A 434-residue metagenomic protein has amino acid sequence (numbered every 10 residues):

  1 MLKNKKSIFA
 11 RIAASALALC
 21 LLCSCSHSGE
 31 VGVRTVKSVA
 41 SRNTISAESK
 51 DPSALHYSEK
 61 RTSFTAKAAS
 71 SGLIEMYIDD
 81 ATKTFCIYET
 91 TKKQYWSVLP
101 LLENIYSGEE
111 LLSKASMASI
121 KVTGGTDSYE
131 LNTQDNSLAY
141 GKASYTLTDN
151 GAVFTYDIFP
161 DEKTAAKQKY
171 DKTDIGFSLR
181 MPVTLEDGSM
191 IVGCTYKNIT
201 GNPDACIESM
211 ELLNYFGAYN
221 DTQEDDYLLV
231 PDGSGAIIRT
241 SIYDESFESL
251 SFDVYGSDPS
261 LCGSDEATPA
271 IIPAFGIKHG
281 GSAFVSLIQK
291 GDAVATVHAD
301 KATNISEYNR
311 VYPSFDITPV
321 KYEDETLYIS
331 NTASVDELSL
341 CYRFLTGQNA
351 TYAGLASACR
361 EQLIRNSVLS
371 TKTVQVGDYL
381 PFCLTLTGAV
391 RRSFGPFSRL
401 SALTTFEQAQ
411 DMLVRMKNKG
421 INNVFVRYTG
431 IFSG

Functional and structural regions predicted by a protein language model:
L2-A13: Bacterial N-terminal signal peptides that target proteins for export
A13-C20: Short, compositionally stereotyped local motifs that mark structural "simplifiers"
S15, M210-N214, F432: Amphipathic alpha-helical scaffolding segments
L22-S24: C-terminal motif of bacterial Sec signal peptides marking the signal peptidase cleavage site
S26-V31: Bacterial lipoprotein signal-peptidase II cleavage site
V33-A68: N-terminal low-complexity, Pro/Thr/Ser-rich intrinsically disordered segments that act as propeptides or flexible
A66-S70, I74-F406, Q410-N423: Carbohydrate-recognition beta-sandwich/jelly-roll modules in extracellular/periplasmic carbohydrate-active proteins
N423-G434: Aromatic- and carboxylate-enriched substrate-binding clefts and catalytic-loop regions of carbohydrate-active enzymes
